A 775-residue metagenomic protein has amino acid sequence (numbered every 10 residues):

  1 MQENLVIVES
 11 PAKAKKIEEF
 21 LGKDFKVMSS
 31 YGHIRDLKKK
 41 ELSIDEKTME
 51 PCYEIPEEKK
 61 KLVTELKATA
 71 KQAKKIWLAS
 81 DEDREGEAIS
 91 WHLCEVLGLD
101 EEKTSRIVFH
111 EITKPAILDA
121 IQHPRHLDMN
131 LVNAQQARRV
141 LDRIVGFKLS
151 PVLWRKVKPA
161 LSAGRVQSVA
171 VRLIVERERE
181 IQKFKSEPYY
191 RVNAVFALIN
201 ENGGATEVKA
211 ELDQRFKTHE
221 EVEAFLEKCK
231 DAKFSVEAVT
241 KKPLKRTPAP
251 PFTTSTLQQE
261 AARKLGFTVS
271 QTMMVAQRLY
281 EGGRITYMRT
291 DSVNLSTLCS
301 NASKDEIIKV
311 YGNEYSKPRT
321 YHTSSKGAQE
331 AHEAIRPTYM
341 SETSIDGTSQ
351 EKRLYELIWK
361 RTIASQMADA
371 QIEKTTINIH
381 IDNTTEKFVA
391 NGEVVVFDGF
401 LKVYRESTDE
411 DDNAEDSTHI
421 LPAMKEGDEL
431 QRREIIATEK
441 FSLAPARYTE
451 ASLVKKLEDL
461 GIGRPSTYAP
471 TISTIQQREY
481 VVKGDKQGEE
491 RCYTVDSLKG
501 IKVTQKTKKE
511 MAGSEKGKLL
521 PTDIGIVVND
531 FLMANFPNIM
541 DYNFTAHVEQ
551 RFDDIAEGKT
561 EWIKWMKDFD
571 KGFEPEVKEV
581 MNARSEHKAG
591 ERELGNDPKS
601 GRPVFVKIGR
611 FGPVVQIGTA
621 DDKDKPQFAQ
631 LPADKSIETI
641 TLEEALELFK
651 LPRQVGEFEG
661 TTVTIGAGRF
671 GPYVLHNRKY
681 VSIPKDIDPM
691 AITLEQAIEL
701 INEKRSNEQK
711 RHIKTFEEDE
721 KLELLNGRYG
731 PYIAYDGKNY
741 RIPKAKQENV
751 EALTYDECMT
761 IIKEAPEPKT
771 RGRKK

Functional and structural regions predicted by a protein language model:
M1-V140, K148, D213, G312 (+4 more regions): Intrinsically disordered, low-complexity regulatory segments
Q2-L5, K16, F25, S150 (+4 more regions): Basic, low-complexity terminal or inter-domain segments flanking catalytic cores
P51-P56, K264, L460-G461: Flexible beta-alpha connector loops of hexameric P-loop NTPases
I112-A194, K241-K245: C-terminal or mid-to-C-terminal helical accessory/interaction module adjacent to the motor/catalytic core
F216-F252, K425-Q431, T438-E439, N543: Metal- or metallocofactor-binding catalytic centers and their adjacent structured scaffolds across diverse enzyme
Q258-E260, K264-Q271: A conserved hydrophobic secondary-structure block that centers on an alpha-helix together with its immediately flanking
